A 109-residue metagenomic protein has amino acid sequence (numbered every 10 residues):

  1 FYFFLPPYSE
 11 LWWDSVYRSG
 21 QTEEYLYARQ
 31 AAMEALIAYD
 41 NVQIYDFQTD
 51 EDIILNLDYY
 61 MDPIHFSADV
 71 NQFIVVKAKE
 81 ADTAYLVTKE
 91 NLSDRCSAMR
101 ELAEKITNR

Functional and structural regions predicted by a protein language model:
F1-Y39: Conserved, well-ordered alpha-helix/loop/beta-strand core segments that scaffold catalytic motifs
E23, R29-R109: C-terminal regions of proteins
